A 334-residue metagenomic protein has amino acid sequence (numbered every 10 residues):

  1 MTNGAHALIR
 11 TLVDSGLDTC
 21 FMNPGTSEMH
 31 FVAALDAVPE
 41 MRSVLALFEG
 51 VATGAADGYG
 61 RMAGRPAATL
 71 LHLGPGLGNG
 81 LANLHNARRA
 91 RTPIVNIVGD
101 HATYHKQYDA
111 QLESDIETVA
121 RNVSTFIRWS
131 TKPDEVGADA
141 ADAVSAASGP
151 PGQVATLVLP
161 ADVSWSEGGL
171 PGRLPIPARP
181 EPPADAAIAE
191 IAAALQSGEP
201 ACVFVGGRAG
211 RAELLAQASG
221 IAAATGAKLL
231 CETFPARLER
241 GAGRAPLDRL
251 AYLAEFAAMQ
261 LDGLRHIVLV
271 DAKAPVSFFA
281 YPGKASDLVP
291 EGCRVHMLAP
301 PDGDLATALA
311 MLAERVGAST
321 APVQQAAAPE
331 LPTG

Functional and structural regions predicted by a protein language model:
M1-G334: N-terminal alpha/beta PP-like core and its mobile active-site loop of ThDP/TPP-dependent enzymes
